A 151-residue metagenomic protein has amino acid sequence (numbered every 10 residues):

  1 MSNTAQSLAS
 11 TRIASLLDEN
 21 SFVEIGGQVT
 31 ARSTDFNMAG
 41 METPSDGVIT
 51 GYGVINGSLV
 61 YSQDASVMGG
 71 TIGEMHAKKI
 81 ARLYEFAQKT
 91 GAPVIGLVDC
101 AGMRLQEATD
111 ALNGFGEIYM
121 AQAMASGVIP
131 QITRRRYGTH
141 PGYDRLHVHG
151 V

Functional and structural regions predicted by a protein language model:
M1-I132, G138, G150-V151: Terminal-region recognition feature
Y143-V151: Active-site-proximal glycine-rich helix-loop-beta segment
